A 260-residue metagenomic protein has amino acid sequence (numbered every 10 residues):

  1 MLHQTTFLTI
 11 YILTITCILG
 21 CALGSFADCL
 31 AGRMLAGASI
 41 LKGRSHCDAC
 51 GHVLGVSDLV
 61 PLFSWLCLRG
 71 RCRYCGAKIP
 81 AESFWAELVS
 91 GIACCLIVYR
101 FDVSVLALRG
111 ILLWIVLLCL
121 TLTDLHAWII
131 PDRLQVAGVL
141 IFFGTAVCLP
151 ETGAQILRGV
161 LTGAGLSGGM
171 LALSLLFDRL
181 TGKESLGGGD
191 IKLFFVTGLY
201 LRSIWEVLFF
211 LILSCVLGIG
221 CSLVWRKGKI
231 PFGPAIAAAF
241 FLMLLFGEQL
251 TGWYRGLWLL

Functional and structural regions predicted by a protein language model:
M1-T9, G256-L260: Short, strongly hydrophobic alpha-helical membrane anchors
T9-C17, S83, E87, L106 (+7 more regions): Residue-level signature of transmembrane alpha-helical entry/exit and packing/kink sites in multi-pass membrane
T14, I18, A22, F26 (+13 more regions): Generic alpha-helical transmembrane segments of integral inner-membrane proteins, especially permease/transport modules
A27-S83: Membrane-proximal soluble regions of multi-pass membrane proteins
D28-G32, A36, A77, V98-D102 (+7 more regions): Membrane-water interface at transmembrane helix exits
L66-L106: Short microdomains enriched in Cys/His and/or Lys/Arg
A107, L112-I219, W253, L257-L260: Functional transmembrane core segments of multi-pass inner-membrane proteins
G187-I191, S222-L242: Interfacial loop-to-transmembrane junctions
